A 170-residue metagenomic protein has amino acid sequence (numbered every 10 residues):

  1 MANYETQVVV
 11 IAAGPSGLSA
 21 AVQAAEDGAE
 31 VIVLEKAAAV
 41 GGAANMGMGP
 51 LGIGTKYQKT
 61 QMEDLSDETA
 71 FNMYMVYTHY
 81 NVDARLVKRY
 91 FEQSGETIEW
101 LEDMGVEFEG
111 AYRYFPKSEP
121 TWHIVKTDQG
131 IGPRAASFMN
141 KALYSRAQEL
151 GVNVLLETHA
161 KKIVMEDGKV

Functional and structural regions predicted by a protein language model:
M1-E5: A short, basic/flexible loop-to-alpha-helix module at the beginning of a structural domain
T6-V33: N-terminal Rossmann-like FAD-binding beta1-loop-alpha1 element of flavoenzymes
A13-G14, K36-A37, T55-K56, E157-H159: Fold-independent oxyanion-binding glycine-rich loops and adjacent beta-strand/coil segments at enzyme active sites
P15, N81-E92, R134-S137: Soluble non-cytosolic domains of exported or imported proteins
Q23, K36, N81-R89, V106-Y114: Surface-exposed patches in mature extracellular/periplasmic domains of secreted proteins
E26-M46: Glycine-rich FAD pyrophosphate-binding loop
V40, E92-V170: Conserved redox-cofactor binding core of oxidoreductases
I53-Y90: Glycine-rich active-site loop/strand segments that organize a redox cofactor
